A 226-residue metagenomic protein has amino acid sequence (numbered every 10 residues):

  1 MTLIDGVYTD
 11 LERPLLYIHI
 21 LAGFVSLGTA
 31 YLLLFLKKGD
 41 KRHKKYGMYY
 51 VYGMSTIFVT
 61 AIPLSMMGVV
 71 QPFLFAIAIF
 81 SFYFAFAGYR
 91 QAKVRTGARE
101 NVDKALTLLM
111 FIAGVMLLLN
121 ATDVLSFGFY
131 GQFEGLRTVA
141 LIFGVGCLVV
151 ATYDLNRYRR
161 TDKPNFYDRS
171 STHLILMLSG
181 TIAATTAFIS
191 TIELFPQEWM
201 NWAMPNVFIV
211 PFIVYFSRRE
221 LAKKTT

Functional and structural regions predicted by a protein language model:
M1-T226: Alpha-helical membrane insertion/targeting regions
